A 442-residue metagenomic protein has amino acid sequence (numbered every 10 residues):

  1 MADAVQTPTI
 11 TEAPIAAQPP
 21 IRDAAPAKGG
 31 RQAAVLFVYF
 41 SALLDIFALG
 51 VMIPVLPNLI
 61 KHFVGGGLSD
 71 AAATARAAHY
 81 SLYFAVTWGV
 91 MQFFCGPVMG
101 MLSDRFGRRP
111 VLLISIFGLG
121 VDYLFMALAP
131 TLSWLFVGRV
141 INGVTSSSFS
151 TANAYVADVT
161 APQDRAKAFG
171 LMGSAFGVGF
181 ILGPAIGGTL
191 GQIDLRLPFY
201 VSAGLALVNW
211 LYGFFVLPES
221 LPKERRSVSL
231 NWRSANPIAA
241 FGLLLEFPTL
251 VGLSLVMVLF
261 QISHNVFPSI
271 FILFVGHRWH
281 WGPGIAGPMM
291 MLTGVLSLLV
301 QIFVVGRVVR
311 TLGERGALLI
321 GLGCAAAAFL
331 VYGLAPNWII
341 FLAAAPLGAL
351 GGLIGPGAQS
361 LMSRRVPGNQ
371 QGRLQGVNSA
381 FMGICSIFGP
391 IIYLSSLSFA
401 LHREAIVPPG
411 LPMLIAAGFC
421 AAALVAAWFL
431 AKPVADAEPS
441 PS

Functional and structural regions predicted by a protein language model:
P19-Q32, P218-L255, R278, S442: Juxtamembrane intracellular "pre-TM" segments in multi-pass secondary transporters
V55-A78, S269-A286: Short amphipathic helix-loop junctions that connect adjacent transmembrane helices in Major Facilitator Superfamily/SLC
T74, G191-G204, S395-G418: A membrane-interface helix-boundary motif in multi-pass transporters
G96-G107, V300-E314, L397: Helix-to-loop junctions at the C-terminal end of transmembrane segments in multipass secondary transporters
G107, L128-P130, T145, H280 (+1 more regions): Helix-breaking motifs and short loop linkers at transmembrane-helix boundaries and internal kinks in secondary membrane
P110-F125, G316-V331: Structural signature of the two symmetry-related core transmembrane helices
G138-G177: Cytoplasmic helix-loop-helix junction between adjacent transmembrane helices in 12-TM secondary transporters
W210-V216, L414-S442: Multi-pass alpha-helical transporter architecture, strongest for 12-TM Major Facilitator/SLC carriers used
